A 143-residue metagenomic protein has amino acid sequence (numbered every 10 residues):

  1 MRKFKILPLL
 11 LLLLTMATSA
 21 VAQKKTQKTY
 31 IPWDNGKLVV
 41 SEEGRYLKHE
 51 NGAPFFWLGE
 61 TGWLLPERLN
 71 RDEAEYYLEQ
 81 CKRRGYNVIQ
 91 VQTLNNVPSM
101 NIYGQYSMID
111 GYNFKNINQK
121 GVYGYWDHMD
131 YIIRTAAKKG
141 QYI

Functional and structural regions predicted by a protein language model:
M1-K25: Bacterial Sec-dependent N-terminal signal peptides
K28-I143: Active-site-adjacent substrate/metal-binding segments within catalytic domains of carbohydrate-active enzymes
